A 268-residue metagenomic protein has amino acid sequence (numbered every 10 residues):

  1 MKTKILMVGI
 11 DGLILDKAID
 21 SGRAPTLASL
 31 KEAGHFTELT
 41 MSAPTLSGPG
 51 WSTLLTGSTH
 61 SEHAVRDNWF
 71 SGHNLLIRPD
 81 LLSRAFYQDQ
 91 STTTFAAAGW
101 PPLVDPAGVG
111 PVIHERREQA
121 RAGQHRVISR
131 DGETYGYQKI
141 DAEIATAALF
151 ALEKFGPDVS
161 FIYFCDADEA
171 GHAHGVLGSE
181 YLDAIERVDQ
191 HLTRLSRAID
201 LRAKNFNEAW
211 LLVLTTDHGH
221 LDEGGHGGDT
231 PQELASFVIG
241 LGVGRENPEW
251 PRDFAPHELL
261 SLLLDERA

Functional and structural regions predicted by a protein language model:
M1-A268: Feature captures the catalytic ectodomains and active-site-proximal regions of enzymes that hydrolyze or transfer
